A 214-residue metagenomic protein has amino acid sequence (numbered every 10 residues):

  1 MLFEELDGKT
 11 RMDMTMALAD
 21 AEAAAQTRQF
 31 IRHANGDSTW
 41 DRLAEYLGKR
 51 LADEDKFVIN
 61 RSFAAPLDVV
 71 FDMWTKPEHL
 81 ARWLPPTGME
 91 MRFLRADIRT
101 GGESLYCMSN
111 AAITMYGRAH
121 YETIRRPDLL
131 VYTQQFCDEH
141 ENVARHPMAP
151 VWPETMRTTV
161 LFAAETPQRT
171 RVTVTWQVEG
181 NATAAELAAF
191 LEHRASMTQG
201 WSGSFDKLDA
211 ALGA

Functional and structural regions predicted by a protein language model:
M1-A34, N142-Q199: Beta-strand/loop substructures that line and gate deep hydrophobic ligand-binding cavities in soluble
F3, M12-M14, G36, L43 (+8 more regions): Hydrophobic pocket/interface hotspot
G8, D55, I98-T100, I113 (+2 more regions): Residue-level preference for beta-strand/loop junctions
M16-L18, F63, M108, F136 (+1 more regions): Short beta-strand segments enriched in hydrophobic/aromatic residues within well-folded beta-rich domains
R42, K49-M91, K207: Hydrophobic ligand-binding cavity/cleft-lining segments
V58-I59, E78-H120, P127-L129: Short beta-edge strand/loop motif at the mouth of beta-sheet-based domains
R125-L130, P167: Short, conserved beta-turn/loop elements at beta-strand boundaries and strand-helix junctions
Y132-R145: Short solvent-exposed strand/turn elements
